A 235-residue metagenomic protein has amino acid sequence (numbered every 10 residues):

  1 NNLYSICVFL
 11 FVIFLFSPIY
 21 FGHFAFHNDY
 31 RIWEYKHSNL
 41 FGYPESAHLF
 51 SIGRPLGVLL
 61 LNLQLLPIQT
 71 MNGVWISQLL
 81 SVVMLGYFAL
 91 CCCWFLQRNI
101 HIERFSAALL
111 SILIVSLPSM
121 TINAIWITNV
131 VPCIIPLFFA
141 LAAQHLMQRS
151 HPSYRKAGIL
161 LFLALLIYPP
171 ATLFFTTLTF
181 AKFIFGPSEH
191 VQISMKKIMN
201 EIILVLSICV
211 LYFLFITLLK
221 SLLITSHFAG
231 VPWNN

Functional and structural regions predicted by a protein language model:
N1-D29, S207-L222: Transmembrane signal-anchor helices characteristic of membrane glycosylation enzymes that use polyprenol
P18-H37, H48-L60, Y168: Extracytoplasmic catalytic/substrate-binding loops of multi-pass membrane glycan-assembly enzymes
A47-W75, L79: Short hydrophobic/aromatic helix or loop-helix immediately within or flanking a transmembrane segment in polytopic
R54, F105-Q148, L166-A171: Membrane-interface micro-motifs in multi-pass membrane enzymes
L79-H101, A142-L146: Transmembrane-helix motifs of polytopic, lipid-linked glycan transferases
A140-K156, S188-E189: Membrane-interface transmembrane helices that cradle and orient dolichyl/undecaprenyl
Y154-T179: Membrane-interface alpha helices of multi-pass inner-membrane proteins
F174-V210, L214: Perimembrane helix-loop-helix junctions
